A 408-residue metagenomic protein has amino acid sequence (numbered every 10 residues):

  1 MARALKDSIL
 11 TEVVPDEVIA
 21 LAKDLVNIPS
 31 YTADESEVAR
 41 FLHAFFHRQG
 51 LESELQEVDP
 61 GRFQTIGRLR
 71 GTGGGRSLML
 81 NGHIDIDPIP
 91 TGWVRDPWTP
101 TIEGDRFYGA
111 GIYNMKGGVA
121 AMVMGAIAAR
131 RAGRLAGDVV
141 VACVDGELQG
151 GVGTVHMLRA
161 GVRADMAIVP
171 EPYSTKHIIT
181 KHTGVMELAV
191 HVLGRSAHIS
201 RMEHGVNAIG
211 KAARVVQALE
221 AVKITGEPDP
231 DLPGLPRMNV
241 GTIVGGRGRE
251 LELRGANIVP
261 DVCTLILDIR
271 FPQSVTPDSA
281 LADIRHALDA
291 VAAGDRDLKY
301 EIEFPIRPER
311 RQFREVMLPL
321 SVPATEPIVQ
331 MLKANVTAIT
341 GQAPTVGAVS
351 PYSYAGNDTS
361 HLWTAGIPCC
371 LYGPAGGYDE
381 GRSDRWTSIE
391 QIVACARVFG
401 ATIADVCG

Functional and structural regions predicted by a protein language model:
A2-I89, V262-I266, A280-L281, I389-Q391: N-terminal helical capping/dimerization or prosegment-like subdomains of hydrolases acting on amide or phosphate bonds
A2-K6, M186-G408: Metal-dependent amide/peptide-bond hydrolase catalytic core, centered on the "pita-bread" metallohydrolase fold
Q49, R131-L135, V291-D297: Short helix-capping segments at alpha-helix termini
L51-L55, H177, V346-V349, C369: A short linear hydrophobic-aromatic micro-motif
G75-C143, S383: Active-site metal-coordination/substrate-binding segment of hydrolases, especially metallo-dependent peptidases
D87-E103, K181-H191, A334-A338: Acidic-glycine-rich active-site phosphate/pyrophosphate-binding loop
M115-E187, C407-G408: Acidic/histidine-rich catalytic neighborhood of metal-dependent amide-processing enzymes
